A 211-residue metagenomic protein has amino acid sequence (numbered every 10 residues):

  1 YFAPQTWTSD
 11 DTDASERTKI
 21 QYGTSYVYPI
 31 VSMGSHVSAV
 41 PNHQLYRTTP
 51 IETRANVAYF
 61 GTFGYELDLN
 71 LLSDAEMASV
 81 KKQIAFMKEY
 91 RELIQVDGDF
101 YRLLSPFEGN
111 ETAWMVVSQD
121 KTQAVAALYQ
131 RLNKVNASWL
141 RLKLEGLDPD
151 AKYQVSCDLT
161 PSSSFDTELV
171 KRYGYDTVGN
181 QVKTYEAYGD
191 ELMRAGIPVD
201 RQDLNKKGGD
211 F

Functional and structural regions predicted by a protein language model:
Y1, P41-L45, E66-D68, D74-E76 (+3 more regions): Flexible loop/turn segments at secondary-structure boundaries
Y1-N70: Glycan-recognition surfaces
D10-I20, H36, F86, Y153-C157 (+1 more regions): Short, surface-exposed, polar/charged, turn-prone segments marking secondary-structure boundaries
A55-L104: Catalytic cores of secreted or luminal carbohydrate-active enzymes
A58, A126, V155: Conserved, mostly hydrophobic/aromatic
P106-P149: Carbohydrate-binding surface patches
L132-F211: C-terminal beta-sandwich/jelly-roll accessory domains of carbohydrate-active enzymes
